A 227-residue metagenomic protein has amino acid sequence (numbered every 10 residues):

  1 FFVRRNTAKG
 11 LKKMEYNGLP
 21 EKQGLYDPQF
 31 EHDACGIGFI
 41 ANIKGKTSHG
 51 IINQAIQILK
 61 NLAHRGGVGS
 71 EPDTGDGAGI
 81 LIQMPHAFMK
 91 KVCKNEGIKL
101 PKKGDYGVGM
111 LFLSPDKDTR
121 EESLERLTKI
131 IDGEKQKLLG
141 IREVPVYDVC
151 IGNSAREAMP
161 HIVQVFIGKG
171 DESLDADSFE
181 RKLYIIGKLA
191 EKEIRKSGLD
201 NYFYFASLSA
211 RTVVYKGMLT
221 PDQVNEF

Functional and structural regions predicted by a protein language model:
F1-K13: Short, Lys/Arg-enriched N-terminal segments with co-localized hydrophobic residues within the first ~10-30 amino acids
G10-F227: N-terminal segments that mediate ammonia production and transfer in glutamine-dependent amidotransferase systems
